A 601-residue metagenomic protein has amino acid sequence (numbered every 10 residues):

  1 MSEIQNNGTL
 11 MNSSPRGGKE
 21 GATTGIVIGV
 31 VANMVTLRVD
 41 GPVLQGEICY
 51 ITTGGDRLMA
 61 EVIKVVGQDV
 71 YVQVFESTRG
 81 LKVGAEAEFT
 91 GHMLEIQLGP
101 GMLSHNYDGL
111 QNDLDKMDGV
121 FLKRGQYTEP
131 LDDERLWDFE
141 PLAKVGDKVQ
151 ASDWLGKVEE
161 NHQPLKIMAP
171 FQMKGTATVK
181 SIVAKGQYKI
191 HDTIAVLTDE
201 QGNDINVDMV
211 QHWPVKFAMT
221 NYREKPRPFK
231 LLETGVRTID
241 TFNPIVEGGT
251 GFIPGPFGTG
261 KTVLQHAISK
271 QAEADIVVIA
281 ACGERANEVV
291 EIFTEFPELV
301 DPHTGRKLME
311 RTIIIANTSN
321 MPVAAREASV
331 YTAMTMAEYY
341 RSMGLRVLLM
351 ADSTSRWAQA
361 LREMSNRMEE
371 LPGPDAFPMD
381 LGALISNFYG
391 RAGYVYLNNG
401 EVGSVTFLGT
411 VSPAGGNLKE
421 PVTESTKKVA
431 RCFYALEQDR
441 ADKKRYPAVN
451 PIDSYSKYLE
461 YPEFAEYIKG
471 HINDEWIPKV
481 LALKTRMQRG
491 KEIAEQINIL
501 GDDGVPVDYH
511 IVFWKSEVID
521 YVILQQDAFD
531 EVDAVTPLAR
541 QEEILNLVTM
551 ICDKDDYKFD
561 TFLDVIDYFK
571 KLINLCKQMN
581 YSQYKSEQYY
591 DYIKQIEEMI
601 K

Functional and structural regions predicted by a protein language model:
M1-K123: N-terminal accessory targeting/assembly segments
G25-V27, M59-K64, M168-A169, G175-I182: Short beta-strand-centered aromatic/proline hotspots
V30, V65, G109, L142 (+2 more regions): Residue-level recognition of beta-strand microenvironments
R38-V43, F75-G80, E95, L103 (+4 more regions): Short, surface-exposed secondary-structure edge patches
D40, G54, H92-M93, Q111 (+4 more regions): Short, surface-exposed secondary-structure boundary micro-motifs
M117-D153, K157-E160, L165-Q172, A177 (+4 more regions): P-loop NTPase nucleotide-binding/switch module
T241-F242, G248-L572, K585: P-loop NTPase catalytic core
F559-K601: C-terminal amphipathic alpha-helical interaction region
